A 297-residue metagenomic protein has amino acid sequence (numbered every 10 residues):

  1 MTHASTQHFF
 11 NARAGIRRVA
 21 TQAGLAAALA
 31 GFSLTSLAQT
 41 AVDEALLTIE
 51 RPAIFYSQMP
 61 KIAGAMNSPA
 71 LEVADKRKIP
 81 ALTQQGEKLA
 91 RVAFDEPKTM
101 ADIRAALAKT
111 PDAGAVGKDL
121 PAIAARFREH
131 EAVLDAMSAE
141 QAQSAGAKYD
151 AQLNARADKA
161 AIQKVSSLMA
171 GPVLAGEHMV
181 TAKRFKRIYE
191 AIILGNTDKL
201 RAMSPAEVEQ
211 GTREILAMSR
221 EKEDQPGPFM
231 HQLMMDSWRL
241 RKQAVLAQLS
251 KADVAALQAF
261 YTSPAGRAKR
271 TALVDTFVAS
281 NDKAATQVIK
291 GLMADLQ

Functional and structural regions predicted by a protein language model:
A4-G24: Bacterial N-terminal signal peptides that target proteins for export
S33-S36: N-terminal signal peptide c-region/cleavage motif recognized by signal peptidases
A38-Q143: N-terminal Sec/ER secretory leader and immediately downstream segment of secreted/extracellular precursors
T40-A41, E50-A53, A93-P97, R156-A160 (+3 more regions): Soluble non-cytosolic domains of exported or imported proteins
T40-L47, E87, M100, R104 (+7 more regions): Extracytoplasmic/secreted envelope proteins and their assembly/folding machinery, especially bacterial periplasmic
E131-A247: Extended amphipathic alpha-helical interaction segments
E214-Q297: A cross-kingdom marker for long, charged
